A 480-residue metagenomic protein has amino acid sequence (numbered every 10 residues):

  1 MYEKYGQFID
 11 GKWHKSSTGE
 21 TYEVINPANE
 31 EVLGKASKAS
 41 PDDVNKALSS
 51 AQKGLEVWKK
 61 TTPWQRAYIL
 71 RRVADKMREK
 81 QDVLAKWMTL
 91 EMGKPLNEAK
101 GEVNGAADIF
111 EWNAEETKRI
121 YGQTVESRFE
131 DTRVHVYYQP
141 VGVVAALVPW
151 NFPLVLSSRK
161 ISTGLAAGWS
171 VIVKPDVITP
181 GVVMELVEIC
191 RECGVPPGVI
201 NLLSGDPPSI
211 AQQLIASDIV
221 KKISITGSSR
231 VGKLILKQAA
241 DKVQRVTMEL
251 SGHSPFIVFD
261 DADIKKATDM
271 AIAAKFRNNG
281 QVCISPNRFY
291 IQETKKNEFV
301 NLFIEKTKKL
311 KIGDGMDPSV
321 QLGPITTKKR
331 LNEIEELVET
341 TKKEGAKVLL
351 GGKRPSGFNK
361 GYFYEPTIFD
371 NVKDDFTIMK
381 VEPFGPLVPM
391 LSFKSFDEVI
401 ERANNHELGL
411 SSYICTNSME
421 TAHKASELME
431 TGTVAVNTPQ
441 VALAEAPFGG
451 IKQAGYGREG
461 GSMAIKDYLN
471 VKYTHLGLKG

Functional and structural regions predicted by a protein language model:
M1-A28: Hydrophobic face of amphipathic alpha-helices that form TPR/SEL1-like repeat modules and related alpha-solenoid
N29-K35, V220, I257, K311 (+4 more regions): Conserved C-terminal structural/oligomerization subdomain of aldehyde/semialdehyde dehydrogenase
E30, R66, M88, F110 (+10 more regions): Residue-level signal for inorganic ion chemistry
E31-I120, D131: Glycine-rich loop-to-alpha-helix module at the N-terminal edge of alpha/beta enzyme cores
L33-A39, G54-K60, A146, F256-F259 (+5 more regions): Short, well-ordered beta-strand elements within core beta-sheets of diverse protein domains
L55, K59, A74-Q81, A85 (+19 more regions): Structural signal for hydrophobic packing residues in well-ordered secondary-structure cores of soluble enzyme domains
G122-K266, F393: Rossmann-like NAD(P) dinucleotide-binding subdomain of oxidoreductase/dehydrogenase enzymes
R230-K373, V436: ALDH superfamily catalytic-core signature
